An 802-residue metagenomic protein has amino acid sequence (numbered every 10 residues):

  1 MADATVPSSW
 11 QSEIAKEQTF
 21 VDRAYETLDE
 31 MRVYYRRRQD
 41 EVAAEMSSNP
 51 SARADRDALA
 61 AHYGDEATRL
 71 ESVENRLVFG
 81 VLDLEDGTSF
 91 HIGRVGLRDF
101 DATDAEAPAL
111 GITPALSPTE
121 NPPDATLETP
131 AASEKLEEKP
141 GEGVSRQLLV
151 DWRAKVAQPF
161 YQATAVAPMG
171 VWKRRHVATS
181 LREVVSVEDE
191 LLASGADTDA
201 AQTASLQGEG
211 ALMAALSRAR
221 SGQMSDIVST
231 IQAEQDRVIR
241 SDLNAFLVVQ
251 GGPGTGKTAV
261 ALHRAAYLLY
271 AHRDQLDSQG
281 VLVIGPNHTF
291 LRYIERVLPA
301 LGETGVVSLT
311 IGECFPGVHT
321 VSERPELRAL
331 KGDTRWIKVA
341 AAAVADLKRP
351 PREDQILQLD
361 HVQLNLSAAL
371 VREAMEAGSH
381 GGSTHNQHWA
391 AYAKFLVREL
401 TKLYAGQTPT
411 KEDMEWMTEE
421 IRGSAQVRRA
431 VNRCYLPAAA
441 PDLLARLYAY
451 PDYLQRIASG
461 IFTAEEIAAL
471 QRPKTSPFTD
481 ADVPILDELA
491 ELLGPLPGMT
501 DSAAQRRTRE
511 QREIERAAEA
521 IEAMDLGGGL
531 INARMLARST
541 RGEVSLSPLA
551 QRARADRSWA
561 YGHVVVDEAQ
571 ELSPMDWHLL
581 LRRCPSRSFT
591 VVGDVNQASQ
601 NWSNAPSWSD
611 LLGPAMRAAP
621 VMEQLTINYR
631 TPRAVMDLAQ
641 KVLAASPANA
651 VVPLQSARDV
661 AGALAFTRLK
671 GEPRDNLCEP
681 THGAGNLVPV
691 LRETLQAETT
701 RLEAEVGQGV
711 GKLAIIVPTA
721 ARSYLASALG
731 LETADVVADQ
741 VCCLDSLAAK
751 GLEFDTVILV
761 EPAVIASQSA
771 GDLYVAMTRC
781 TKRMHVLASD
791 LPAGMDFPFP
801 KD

Functional and structural regions predicted by a protein language model:
M1-S8, D29-Q39, R53-A54, L191-Q207 (+4 more regions): Short, compositionally biased low-complexity segments
M1-V228, Q232-R237, D802: Extended, charged low-complexity regulatory segments
A4, A15, T19-M31, R69-N75 (+9 more regions): P-loop NTPase Walker
L216, L370-H563, L572-W577: Conserved helicase NTPase catalytic core signature
Q223, I227, K257-A261, W336 (+3 more regions): Phosphate/oxyanion-binding active-site loops and adjacent basic polyanion-contact surfaces
Q232, D236-L243, A266, N432 (+4 more regions): Amphipathic, well-packed alpha-helical segments that form the structural scaffold of globular domains
D242-A245, G251, S278-G280, R292-G460: Conserved ATP-dependent motor core of P-loop NTPases, especially the RecA-like helicase ATPase domain
D274, Q279, H288-K331, L492-L493 (+2 more regions): Conserved helicase motor core of SF1/SF2 NTP-dependent helicases
